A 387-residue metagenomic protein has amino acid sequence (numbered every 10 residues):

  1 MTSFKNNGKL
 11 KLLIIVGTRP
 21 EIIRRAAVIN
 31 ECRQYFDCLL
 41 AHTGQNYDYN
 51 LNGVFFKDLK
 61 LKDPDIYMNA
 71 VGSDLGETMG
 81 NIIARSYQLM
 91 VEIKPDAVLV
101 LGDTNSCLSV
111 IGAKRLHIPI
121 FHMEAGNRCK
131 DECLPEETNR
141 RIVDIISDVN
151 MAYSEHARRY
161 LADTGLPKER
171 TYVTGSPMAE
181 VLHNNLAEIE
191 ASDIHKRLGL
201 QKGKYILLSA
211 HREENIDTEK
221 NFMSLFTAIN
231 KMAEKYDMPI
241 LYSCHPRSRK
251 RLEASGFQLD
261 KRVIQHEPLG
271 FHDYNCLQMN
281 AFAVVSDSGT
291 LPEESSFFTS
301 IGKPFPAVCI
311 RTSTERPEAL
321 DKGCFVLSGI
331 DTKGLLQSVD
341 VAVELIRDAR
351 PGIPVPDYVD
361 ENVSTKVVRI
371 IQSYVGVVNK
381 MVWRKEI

Functional and structural regions predicted by a protein language model:
M1-M238, S248-I387: Nucleotide-activated sugar donor-binding and catalytic core shared by glycosyltransferases and related lipid-linked
